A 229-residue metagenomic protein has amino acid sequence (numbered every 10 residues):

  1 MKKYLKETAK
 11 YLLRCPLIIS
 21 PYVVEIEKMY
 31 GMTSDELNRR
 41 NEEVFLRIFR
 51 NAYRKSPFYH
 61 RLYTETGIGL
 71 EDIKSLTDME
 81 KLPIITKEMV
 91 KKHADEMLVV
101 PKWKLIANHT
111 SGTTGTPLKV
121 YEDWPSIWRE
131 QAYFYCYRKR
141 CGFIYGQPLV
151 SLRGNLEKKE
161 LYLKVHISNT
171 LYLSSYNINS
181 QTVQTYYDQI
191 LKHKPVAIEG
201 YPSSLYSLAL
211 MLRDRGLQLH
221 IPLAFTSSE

Functional and structural regions predicted by a protein language model:
M1-H109, T116-Q131, Y135-I144, K192 (+4 more regions): Nucleotide 5′-phosphate-binding alpha/beta core
R47, G154-E229: Conserved adenylate-forming
E65-T66, L152-N155: Short acidic/histidine-centered micro-motifs embedded in hydrophobic/aromatic stretches that mark compact functional
S111-T116, H166-N169: Acidic/polar active-site rim loop that often engages polyanionic ligands
P148-V150: Conserved beta-strand elements of the Class I
